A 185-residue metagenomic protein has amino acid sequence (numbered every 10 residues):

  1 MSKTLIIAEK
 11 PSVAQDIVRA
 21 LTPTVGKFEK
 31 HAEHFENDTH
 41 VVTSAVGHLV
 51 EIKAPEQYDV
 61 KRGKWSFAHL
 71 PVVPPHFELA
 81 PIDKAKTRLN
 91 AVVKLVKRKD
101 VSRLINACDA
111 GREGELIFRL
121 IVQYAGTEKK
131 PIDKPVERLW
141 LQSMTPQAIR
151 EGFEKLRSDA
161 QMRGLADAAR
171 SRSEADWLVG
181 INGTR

Functional and structural regions predicted by a protein language model:
M1-R185: Intrinsically disordered, low-complexity regulatory segments
